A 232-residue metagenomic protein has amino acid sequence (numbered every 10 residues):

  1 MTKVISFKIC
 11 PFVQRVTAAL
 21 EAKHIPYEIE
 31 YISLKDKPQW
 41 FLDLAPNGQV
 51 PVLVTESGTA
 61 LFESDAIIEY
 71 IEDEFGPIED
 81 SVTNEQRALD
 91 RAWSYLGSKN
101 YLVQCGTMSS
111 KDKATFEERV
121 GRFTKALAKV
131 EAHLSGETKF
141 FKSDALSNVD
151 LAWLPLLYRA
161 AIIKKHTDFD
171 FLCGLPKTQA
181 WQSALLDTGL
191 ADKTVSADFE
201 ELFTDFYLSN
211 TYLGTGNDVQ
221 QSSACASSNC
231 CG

Functional and structural regions predicted by a protein language model:
M1-G136, F140-F141, N210-G214, V219-G232: GST-like domain detector, emphasizing the conserved glutathione-binding G-site in the N-terminal thioredoxin-like
T2, H24-P26, A160-D168: Short helix-capping/linker segments at secondary-structure and domain boundaries
K23, L44, H166-T167, T188: Residues at alpha-helix termini
D65, A88-R91, D150, L154 (+1 more regions): Non-catalytic, well-ordered alpha-helical scaffold segments
A92, L96, K129, L157-R159 (+1 more regions): Alpha-helical scaffold segments in carbohydrate-active enzymes
S98, A145-S147, F199-Y207: Juxtamembrane/interfacial segments around transmembrane helices
F141-T167, G174-K177, L185: GST superfamily/GST-like fold recognition
F169-T204: A contiguous, mid-protein "functional segment" used to position or interact with cofactors/ions or partner subunits
